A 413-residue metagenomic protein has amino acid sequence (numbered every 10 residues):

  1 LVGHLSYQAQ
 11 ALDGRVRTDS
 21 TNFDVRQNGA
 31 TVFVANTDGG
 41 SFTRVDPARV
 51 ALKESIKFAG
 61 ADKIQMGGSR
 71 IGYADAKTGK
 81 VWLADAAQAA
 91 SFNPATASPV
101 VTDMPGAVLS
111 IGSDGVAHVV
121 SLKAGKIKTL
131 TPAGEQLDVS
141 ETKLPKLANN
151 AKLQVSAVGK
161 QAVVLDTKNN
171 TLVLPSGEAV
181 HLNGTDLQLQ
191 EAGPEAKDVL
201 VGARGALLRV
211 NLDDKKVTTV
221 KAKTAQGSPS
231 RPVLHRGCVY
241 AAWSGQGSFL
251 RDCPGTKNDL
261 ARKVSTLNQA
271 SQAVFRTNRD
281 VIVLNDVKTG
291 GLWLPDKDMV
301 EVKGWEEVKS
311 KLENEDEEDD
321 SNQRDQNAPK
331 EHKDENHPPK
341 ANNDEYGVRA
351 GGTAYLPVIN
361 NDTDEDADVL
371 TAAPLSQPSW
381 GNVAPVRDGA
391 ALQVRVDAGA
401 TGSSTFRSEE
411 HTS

Functional and structural regions predicted by a protein language model:
V2-D19, T37-A59, T78-T102, A124-P145 (+4 more regions): Surface-exposed loop/turn elements that mediate protein-protein interactions on large endomembrane-trafficking
G3, T31-V34, I71-A74, W82 (+6 more regions): Conserved beta-propeller blade signature
R17-A30, S55-R70, A97-G115, K143-K160 (+4 more regions): Repeated scaffold domains used in trafficking and secretory/extracellular systems, primarily beta-propellers
N28-A30, D38-G39, G67-G68, A76-T78 (+10 more regions): Short loop/turn segments that connect beta-strands within the blades of beta-propeller domains, predominantly WD40
A270-A328: Blade-level signature of beta-propeller repeat domains, shared across WD40, Kelch, NHL, RCC1 and BNR/Asp-box propellers
L292, L392, G399-S413: A short beta-strand micro-motif common to beta-rich folds, especially ectodomain repeats
G304-E365, A372, S413: Extracellular interdomain linkers/hinges and stalk-like, low-complexity segments in secreted or single-pass
T353-R395, S403: Surface-exposed or secretory-pathway low-complexity segments enriched in glycine-proline and Ser/Thr/acidic residues
